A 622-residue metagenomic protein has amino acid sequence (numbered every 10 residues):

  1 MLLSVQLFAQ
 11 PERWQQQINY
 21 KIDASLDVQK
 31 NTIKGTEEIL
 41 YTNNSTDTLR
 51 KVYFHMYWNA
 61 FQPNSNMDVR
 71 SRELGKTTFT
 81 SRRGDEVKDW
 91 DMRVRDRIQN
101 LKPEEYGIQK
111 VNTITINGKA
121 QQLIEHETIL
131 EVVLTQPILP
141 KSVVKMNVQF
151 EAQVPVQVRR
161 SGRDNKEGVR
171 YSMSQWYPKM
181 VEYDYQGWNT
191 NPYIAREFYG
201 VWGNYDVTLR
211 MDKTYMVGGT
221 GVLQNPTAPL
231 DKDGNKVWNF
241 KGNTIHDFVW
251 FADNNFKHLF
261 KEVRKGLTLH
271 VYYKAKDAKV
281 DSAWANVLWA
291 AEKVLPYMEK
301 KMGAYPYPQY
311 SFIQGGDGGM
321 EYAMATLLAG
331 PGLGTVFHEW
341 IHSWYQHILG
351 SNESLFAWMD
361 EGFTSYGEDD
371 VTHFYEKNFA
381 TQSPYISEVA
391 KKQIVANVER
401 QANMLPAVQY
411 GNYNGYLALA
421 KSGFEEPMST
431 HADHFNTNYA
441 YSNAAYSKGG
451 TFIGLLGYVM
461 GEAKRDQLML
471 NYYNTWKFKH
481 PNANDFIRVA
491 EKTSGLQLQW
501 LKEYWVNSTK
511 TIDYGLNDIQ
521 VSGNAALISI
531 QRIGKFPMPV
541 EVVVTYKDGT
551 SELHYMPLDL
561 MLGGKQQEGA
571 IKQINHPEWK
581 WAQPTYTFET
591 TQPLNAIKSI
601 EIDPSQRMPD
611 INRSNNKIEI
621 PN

Functional and structural regions predicted by a protein language model:
L7-K34, P63, Q499-W500, Y504: N-terminal, polar/Ser/Thr-rich
T32-A60, S65, T80, K88-M92 (+1 more regions): Ligand-binding face of N-terminal immunoglobulin V-set domains in extracellular IgSF glycoproteins
T78, R82-N117, Q122-E127, Q149-F251 (+2 more regions): Extended, low-hydrophobicity, Ser/Thr/Pro/Gly-biased non-transmembrane segments
M180-W188, I194-F337, Y366-D369, N378 (+1 more regions): Hydrophobic helix-coil surface modules that form long, contiguous segments used for peptide/substrate interaction
G218-G219, I512, I519-W581, P593-D603: Beta-strand-rich binding/interaction modules
T326-P406, M469: Zinc-dependent metallopeptidase catalytic helix centered on the HExxH motif and its immediate flanking segment
D433, Y439-I528: Amphipathic alpha-helical substructures
